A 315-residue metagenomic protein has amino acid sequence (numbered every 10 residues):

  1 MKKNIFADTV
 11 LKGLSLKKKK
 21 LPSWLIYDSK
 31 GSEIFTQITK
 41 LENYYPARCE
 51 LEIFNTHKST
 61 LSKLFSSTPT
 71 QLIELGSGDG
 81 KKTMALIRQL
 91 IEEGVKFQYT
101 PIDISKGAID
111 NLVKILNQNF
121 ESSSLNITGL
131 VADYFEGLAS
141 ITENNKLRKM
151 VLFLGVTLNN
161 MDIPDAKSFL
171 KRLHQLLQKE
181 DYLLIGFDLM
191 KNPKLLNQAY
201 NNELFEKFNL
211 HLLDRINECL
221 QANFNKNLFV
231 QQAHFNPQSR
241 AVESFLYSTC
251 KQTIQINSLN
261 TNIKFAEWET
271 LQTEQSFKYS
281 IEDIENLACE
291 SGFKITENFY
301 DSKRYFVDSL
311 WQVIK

Functional and structural regions predicted by a protein language model:
K18-L64: Class I SAM-dependent methyltransferase Rossmann-like catalytic core, especially the SAM/SAH-binding loop
T68-G78: Conserved class I S-adenosyl-L-methionine
D79-G94: Conserved SAM-binding loop of SAM-dependent methyltransferases across substrates and taxa, primarily the Class I
D103-G107: Conserved SAM/SAH-binding beta-strand->alpha-helix loop
S122-E136: Conserved SAM-binding strand-loop segment of SAM-dependent methyltransferases
K167-K179: A short glycine-rich, Lys/Arg-flanked "PGG" loop and its adjoining helix->strand segment in the class I
L176-N192: Conserved beta-strand signature within the Rossmann-like core of class I S-adenosyl-L-methionine
N197-F277, I281, E285-S291: Substrate-binding/catalytic lobe of Class I Rossmann-like enzymes that use SAM or dcSAM, i.e., the mid-to-C-terminal
